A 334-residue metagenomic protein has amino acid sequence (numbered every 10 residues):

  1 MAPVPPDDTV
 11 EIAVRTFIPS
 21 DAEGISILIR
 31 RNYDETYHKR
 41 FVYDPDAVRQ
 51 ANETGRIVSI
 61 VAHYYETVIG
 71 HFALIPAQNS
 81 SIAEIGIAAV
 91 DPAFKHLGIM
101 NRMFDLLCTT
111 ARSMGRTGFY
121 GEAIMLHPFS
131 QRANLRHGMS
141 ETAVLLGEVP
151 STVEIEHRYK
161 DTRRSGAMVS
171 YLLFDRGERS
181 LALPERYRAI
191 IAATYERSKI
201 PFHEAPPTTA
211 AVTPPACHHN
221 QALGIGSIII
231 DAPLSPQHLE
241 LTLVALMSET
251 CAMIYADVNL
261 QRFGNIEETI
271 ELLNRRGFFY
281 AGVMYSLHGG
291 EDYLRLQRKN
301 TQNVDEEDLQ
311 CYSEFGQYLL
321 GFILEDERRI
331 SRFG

Functional and structural regions predicted by a protein language model:
A2-Y43, E53, V61-H63, V68 (+4 more regions): Short amphipathic alpha-helix that is part of the acyltransferase structural core
T16-P92, H218-N220, A232-P236, E240-L243 (+2 more regions): A conserved beta-strand-loop-helix scaffold within acyl/acetyltransferase catalytic domains
V90, H96-A111, G121, Q237-V244: Conserved acetyl-CoA-binding loop-helix of GNAT-fold acetyltransferases
A111-M125, T250-L260: Conserved GNAT acetyl-CoA-binding A-motif
E122, G138-K160, F279-E291: Conserved catalytic-core motifs of GNAT/GCN5-like acyltransferases
S130-N134, L273: Conserved active-site tyrosine of GNAT-family acetyltransferases
V149-L183, G289-L319: C-terminal "cap" of GNAT-fold acetyltransferases
L181, Y187-S286, Y293: Non-catalytic interaction/regulatory modules that flank or connect domains
